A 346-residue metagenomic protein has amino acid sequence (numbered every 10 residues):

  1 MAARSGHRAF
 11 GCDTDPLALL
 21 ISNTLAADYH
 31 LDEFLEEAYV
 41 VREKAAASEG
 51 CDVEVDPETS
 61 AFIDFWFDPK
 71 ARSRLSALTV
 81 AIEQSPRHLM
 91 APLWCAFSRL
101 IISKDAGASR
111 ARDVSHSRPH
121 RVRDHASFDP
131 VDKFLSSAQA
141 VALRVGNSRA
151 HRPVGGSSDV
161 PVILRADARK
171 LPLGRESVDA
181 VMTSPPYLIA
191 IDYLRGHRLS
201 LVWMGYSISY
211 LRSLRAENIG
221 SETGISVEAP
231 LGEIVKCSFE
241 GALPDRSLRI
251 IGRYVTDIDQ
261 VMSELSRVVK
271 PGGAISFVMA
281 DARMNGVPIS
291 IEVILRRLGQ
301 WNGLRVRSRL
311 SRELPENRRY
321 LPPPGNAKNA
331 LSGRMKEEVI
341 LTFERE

Functional and structural regions predicted by a protein language model:
A2: Aromatic pocket-lining residues of Rossmann-like dinucleotide-binding sites
S5, A9-I234, A280, P288-S290 (+2 more regions): Nucleic-acid modification enzymes, centered on SAM-dependent nucleic-acid methyltransferases
A242-T256, D281-S290, A327-L331: Short, contiguous acidic/charged loop-to-helix segments that flank catalytic cores in large enzymes
T256-P271: A short glycine-rich, Lys/Arg-flanked "PGG" loop and its adjoining helix->strand segment in the class I
Q260-S263, S290-G303: Short alpha-helix
G273-A280: Short glycine-rich, basic-tinged beta-strand/loop micro-motifs
K336-L341: Short hydrophobic/aromatic beta-strand or adjacent loop that forms the aromatic wall/cage of a ligand/substrate-binding
